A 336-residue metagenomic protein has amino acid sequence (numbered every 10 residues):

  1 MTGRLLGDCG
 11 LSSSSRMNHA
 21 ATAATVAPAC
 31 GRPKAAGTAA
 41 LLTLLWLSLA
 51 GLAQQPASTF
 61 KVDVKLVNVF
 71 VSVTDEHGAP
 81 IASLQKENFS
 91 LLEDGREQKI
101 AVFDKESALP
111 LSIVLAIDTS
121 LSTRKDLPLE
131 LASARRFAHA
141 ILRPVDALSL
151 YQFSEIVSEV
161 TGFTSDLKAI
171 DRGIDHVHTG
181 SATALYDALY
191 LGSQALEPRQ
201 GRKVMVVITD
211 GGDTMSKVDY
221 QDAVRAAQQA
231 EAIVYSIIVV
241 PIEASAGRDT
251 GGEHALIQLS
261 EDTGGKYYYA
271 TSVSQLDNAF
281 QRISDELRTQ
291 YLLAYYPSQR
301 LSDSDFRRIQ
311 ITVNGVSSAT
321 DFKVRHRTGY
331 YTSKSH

Functional and structural regions predicted by a protein language model:
M1, L42-L44, T183, A227: Hydrophobic alpha-helical context, especially transmembrane and signal-peptide helices
T2-R4, Q54-Q55: N-terminal acidic, proline/glycine-rich, low-complexity intrinsically disordered segments
R4-R16, T22-R32, A36, A40: Intrinsic, low-complexity polybasic segments
L6, R16-M17, K61, L66: Intrinsically disordered, low-complexity peptide-like regions
R16, G51-L52: Intrinsic low-complexity/disordered segments
G37-A50: Bacterial N-terminal signal peptides
L52-H336: Scaffold/interface architecture of coatomer-like assemblies
